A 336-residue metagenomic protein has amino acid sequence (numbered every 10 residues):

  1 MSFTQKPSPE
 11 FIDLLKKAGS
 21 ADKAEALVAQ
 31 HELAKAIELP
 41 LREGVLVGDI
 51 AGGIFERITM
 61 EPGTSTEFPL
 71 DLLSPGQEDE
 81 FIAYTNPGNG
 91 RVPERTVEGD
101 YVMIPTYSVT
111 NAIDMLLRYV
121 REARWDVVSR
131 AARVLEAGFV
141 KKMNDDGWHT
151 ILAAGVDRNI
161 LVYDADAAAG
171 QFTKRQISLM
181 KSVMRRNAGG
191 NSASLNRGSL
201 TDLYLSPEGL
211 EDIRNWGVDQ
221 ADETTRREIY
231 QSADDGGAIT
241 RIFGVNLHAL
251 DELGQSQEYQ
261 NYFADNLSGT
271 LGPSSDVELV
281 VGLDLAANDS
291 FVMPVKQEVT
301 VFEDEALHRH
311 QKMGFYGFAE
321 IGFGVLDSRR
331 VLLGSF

Functional and structural regions predicted by a protein language model:
M1-K35, S335: Intrinsically disordered, low-complexity terminal tails
S2-I12, W216-F336: Sequence/fold signature of self-assembling virion shell proteins
K35-V109: Assembly/oligomerization interface modules of large self-assembling protein complexes
P40-G52, P207-E208, G282-D289, F318-E320: Short, flexible beta-strand-to-coil junctions
T96-N159, L203, L307-E320: Long, contiguous amphipathic alpha-helices that act as assembly "spine/axial" helices in icosahedral shell and virion
D114-L116, L203-G209, G282-D284, D327: Helix N-cap / beta->alpha transition motif
E122, D212, G324-L326: Intrinsically disordered, low-complexity acidic/polar segments
V156-D235: Extended, solvent-exposed, turn-rich assembly/linker loops in the middle of proteins
